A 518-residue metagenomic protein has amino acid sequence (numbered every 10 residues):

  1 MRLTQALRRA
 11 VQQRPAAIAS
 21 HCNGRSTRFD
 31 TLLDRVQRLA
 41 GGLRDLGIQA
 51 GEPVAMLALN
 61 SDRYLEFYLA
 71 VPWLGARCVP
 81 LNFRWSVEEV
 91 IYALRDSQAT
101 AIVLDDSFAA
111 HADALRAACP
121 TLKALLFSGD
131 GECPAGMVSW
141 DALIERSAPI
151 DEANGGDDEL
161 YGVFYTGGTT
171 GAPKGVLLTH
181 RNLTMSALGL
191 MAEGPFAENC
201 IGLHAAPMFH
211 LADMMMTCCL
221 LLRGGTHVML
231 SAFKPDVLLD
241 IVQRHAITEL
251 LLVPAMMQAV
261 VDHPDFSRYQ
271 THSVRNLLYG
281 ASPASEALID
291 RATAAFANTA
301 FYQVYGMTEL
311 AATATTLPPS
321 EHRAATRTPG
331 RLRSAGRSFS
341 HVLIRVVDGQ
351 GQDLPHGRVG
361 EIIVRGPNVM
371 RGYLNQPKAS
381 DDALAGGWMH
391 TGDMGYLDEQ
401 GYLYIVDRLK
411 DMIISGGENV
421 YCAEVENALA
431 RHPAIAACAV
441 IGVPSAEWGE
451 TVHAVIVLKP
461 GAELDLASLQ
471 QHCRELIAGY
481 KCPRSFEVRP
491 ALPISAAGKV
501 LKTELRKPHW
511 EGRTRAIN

Functional and structural regions predicted by a protein language model:
R8, I18-S61, L65-L69, S86-I91 (+1 more regions): Conserved AMP-binding/adenylate-forming core of the ANL superfamily
A16, S147-Y165, A172, P195-I201 (+1 more regions): Conserved pre-ATP/AMP-binding loop-to-beta segment of ANL
G24, A110-D157, P329: ANL superfamily adenylate-forming
R28-D30, Y161-M185: Conserved AMP-binding A3 loop
M56, W85, I91, I102-D106 (+7 more regions): AMP-binding/adenylate-forming catalytic core of the ANL superfamily
T184-I201, F209-E249, H263: Conserved AMP-binding/adenylation subdomain of ANL enzymes
L222, I247-L252, V261-G330, L343: Gly/Ser/Thr-rich phosphate-binding loop
T315, H322, R337-H341, Q350-D382 (+1 more regions): Conserved ATP/PPi-binding loop(s) of AMP-dependent carboxylate-activating enzymes
